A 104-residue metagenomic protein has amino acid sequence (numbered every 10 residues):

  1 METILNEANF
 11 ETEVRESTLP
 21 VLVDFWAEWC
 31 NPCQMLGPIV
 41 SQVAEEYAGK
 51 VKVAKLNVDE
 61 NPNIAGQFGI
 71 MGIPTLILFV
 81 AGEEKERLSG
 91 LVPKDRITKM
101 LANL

Functional and structural regions predicted by a protein language model:
T3-V21, P62: A short beta-strand-turn-helix
N6, W26, K52-A54: Conserved Rossmann-like nucleotide-binding pocket used by diverse enzymes that bind dinucleotide cofactors
T18, F25-W29, G72: Short pre-active-site segment immediately N-terminal to redox-active cysteine/selenocysteine motifs in thiol-based
T18-P20, G37-L56: Conserved helix-turn-beta segment immediately C-terminal to the redox Cys motif in thioredoxin-like folds
F25-I39: Conserved redox-active cysteine motifs that mediate thiol-disulfide chemistry, especially di-cysteine Cys-X(1-2)-Cys
V58-I64: Structural microenvironment flanking redox-active thiols in thiol-disulfide oxidoreductases
I64-I73, F79, E83: Structural alpha/beta surface segment adjacent to cysteine/selenocysteine redox centers across thiol/disulfide enzymes
L78-L104: Non-catalytic, surface beta->alpha helical segment in thiol-disulfide oxidoreductase systems
